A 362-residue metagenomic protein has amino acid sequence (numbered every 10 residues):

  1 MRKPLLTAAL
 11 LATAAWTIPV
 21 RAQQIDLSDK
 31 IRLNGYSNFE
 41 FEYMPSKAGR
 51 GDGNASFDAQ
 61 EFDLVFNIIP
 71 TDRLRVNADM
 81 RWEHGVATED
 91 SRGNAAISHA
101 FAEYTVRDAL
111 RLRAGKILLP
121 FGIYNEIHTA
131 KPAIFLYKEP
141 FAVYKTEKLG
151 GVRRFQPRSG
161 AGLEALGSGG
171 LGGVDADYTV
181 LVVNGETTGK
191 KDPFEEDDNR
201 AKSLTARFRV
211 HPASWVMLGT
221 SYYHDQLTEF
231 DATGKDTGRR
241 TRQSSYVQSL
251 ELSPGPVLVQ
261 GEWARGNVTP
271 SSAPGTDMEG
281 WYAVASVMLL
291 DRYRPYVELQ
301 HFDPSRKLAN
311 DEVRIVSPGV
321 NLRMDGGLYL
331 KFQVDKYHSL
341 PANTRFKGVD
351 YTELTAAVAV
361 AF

Functional and structural regions predicted by a protein language model:
W16-A22: Sec/Tat signal peptide C-region and signal peptidase I cleavage site
Q24-M44, G53-G185, R200-K202, R209-M217 (+4 more regions): Outer membrane beta-barrel
E40-G49, R81-T88, F121, V183-F194 (+4 more regions): Sequence/structural signature of outer-membrane beta-barrel proteins
G51-D58, E89-I97, R153-P157, F194-A201 (+4 more regions): Replace "Gram-negative outer membrane beta-barrel proteins" with "bacterial and organellar outer membrane beta-barrel
Q60, W82, A96-S98, N184 (+9 more regions): Transmembrane beta-barrel architecture of outer-membrane proteins
R209-S305: Detector for outer-membrane/organellar transmembrane beta-barrel domains, recognizing the amphipathic beta-strand
S286-M288, R292-G327, K331, D335: Outer membrane beta-barrel transmembrane domains
L322, G327, G348-F362: Outer-membrane beta-barrel "beta-signal"
